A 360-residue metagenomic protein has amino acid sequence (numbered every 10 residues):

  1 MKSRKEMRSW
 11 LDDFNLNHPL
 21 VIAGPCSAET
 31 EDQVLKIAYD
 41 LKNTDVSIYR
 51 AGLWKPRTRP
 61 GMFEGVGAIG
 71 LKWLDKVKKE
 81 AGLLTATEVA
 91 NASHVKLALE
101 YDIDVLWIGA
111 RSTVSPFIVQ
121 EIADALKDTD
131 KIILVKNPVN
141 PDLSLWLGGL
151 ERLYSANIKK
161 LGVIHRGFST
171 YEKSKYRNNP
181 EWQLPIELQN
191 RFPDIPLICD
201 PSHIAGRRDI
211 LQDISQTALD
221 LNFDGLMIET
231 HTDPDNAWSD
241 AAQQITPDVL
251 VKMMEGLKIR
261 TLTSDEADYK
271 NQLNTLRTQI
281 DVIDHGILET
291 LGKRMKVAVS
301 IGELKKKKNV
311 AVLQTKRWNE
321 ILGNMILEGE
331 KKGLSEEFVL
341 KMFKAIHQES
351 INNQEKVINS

Functional and structural regions predicted by a protein language model:
M1-I22, K76, E255, D265: N-terminal amphipathic alpha-helix/helix-capping segment at the start of soluble metabolic enzymes
R8-C26, R57-P60, Q189-C199: N-terminal small/glycine-rich loop or linker at the start of catalytic domains across soluble metabolic enzymes
F14, I118-V249, G256, L262-D268: Catalytic alpha/beta core domains of metabolic enzymes, predominantly
P19-K36, P60-G65, L84-E88, G109-A110 (+4 more regions): Active-site mouth loops of central-metabolism enzymes
L20-P25, S47-A51, T85-T87, L106-I108 (+4 more regions): Hydrophobic faces of well-ordered beta-strands that scaffold small-molecule active sites in alpha/beta enzyme cores
R50-I69, T232-A241, I301-V310: Glycine-rich, proline-tolerant flexible connector loops at the mouths of alpha/beta enzymes
V66, G82-N91, V95, D104-I118 (+2 more regions): Catalytic beta/alpha-barrel core
I259-S360: Extended, charge-rich alpha-helical interface modules
